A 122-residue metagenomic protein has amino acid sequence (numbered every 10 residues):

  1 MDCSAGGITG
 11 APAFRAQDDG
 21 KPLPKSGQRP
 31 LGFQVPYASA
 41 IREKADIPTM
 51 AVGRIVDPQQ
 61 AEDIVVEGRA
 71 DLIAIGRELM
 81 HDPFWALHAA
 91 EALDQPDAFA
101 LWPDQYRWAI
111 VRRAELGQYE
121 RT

Functional and structural regions predicted by a protein language model:
D2-T122: Flavin-dependent oxidoreductase catalytic cores
